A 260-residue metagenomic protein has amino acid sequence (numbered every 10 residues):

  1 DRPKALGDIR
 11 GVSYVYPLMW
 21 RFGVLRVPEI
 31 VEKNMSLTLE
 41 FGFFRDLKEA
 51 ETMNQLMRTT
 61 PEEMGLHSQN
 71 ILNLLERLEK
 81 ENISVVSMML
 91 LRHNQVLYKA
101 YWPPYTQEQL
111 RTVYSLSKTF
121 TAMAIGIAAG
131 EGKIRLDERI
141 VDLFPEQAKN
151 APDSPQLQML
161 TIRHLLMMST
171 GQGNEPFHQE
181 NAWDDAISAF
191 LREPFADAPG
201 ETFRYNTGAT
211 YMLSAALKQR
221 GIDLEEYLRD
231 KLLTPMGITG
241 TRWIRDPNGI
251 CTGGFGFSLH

Functional and structural regions predicted by a protein language model:
D1-L39: Intrinsically disordered, charged low-complexity linkers and terminal tails that flank or connect structured domains
E40-T52: Short, Lys/Arg-enriched N-terminal segments with co-localized hydrophobic residues within the first ~10-30 amino acids
M53-T60: Short, contiguous pre-domain boundary segments
L72-T106, L136: A short, well-structured edge-of-sheet supersecondary motif
N94, R111-D137, L165, M212-L217: Active-site SXXK
T112, E131-T170, R192, Q219-F257: Active-site helix/loop module of the DD-peptidase/beta-lactamase fold, centered on the serine-lysine SxxK catalytic
A182-P199, A209, A216-L217: Amphipathic alpha-helical interface segments
M212-A216, F255-H260: Active-site-proximal alpha-helical segments within enzyme catalytic domains
